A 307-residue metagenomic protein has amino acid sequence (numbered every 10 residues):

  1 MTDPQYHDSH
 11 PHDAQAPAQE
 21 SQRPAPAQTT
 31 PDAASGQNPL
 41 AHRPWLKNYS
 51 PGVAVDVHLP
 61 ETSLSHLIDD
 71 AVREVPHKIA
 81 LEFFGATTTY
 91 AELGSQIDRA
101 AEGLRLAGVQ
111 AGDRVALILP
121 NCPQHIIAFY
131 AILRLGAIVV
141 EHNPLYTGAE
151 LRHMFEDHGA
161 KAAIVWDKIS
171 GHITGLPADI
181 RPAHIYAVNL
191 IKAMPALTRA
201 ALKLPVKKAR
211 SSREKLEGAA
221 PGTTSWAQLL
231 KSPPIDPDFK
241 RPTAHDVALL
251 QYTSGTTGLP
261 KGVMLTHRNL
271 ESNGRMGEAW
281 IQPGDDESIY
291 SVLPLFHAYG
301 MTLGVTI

Functional and structural regions predicted by a protein language model:
T2-H7, H12, P17-D32, L106-A107 (+1 more regions): Structural core segment of the AMP-binding/adenylate-forming
T29-R43, V57-A80, S95: A short N-terminal helical cap/helix-turn-helix that marks the beginning of AMP-binding/adenylate-forming
H58-P60, D69, H77-C122, I126-Y130 (+2 more regions): Conserved AMP-binding/adenylate-forming core of the ANL superfamily
E61, L204, R210-Y252, L259 (+1 more regions): Conserved pre-ATP/AMP-binding loop-to-beta segment of ANL
T89-A91, A248-S272: Conserved AMP-binding A3 loop
A100, Y130-L135, E156-D157, H297 (+1 more regions): Short hydrophobic alpha-helices that are characteristic scaffold elements of the AMP-binding
L119-C122, N143, P283, L293-H297: Conserved AMP-binding
E271-S288, L295-I307: Conserved AMP-binding/adenylation subdomain of ANL enzymes
